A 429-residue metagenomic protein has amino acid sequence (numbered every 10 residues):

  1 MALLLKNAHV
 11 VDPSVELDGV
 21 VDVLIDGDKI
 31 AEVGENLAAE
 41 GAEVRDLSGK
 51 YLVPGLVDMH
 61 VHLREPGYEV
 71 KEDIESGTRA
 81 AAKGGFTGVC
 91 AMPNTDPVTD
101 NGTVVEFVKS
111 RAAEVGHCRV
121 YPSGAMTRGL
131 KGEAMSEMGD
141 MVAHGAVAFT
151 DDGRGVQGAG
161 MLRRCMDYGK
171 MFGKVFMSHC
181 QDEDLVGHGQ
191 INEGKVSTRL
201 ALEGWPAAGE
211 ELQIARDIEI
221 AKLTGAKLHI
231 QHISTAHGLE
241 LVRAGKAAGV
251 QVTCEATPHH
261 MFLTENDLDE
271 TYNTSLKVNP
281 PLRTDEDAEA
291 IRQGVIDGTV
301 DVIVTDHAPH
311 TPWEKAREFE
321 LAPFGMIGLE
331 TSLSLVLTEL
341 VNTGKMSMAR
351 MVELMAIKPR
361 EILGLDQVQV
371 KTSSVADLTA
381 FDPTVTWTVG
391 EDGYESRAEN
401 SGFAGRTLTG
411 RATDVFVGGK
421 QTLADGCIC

Functional and structural regions predicted by a protein language model:
M1-A39: N-terminal metal-binding scaffold of metallo-dependent hydrolase/deaminase domains
A8, V23, D28, G49 (+16 more regions): Divalent metal-coordination and catalytic microenvironments
N36-V53: Active-site metal-binding motif and surrounding structural segment of the metallo-beta-lactamase
S48-A112: Metal-associated gating/positioning segment near the N- to mid-region
G102-R119, D167-S178, L335: Alpha-helix-loop-beta-strand connector modules within alpha/beta enzyme cores
M135-I303: Histidine/acidic residue-rich metal-binding segments in metalloenzymes
R199-K227, G294-D297, D301-I303, A308-P383: His/Asp/Glu-enriched, well-ordered alpha-helical/loop segment that forms or immediately abuts the divalent-metal
E318-L321, V375-C427: C-terminal cap of metal-dependent C-N hydrolases
